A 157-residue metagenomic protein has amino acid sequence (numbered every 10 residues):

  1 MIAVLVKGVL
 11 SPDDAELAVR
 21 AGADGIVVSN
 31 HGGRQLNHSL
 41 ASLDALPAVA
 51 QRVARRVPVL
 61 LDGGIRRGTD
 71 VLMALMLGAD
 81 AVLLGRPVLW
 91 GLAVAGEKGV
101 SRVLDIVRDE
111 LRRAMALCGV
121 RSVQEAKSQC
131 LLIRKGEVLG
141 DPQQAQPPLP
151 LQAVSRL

Functional and structural regions predicted by a protein language model:
M1-L61, G68-W90, Q144, L157: Alpha/beta enzyme core
G64-I65, G119: A short glycine-centered flexible hinge/capping loop motif at secondary-structure junctions
V88-L89, A95-L157: C-terminal extensions of enzymes
